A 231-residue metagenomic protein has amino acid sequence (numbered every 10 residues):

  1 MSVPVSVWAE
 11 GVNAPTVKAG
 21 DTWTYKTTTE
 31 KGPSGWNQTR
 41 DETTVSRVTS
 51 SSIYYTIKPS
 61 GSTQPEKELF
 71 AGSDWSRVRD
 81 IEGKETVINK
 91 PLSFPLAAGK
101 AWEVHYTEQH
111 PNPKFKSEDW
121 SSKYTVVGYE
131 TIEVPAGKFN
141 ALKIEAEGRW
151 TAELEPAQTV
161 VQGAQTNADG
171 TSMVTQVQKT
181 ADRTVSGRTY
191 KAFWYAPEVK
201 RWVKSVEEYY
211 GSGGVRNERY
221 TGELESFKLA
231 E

Functional and structural regions predicted by a protein language model:
W8-S73, R79-I81, N112-E231: Acidic, serine/threonine-rich low-complexity disordered tracts
K67-P113: Predominantly extracellular/secreted and cell-surface proteins with exposed, flexible low-complexity segments
